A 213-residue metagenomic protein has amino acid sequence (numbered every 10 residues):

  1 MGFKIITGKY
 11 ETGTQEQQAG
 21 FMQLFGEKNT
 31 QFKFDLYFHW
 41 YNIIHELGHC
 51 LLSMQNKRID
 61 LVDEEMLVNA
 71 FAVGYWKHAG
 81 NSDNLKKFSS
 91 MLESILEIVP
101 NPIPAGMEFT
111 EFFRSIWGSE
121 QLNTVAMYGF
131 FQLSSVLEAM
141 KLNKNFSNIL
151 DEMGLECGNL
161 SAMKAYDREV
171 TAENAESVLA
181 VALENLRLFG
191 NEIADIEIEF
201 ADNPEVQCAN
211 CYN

Functional and structural regions predicted by a protein language model:
M1-D35, C50: Active-site scaffold of zinc-dependent metalloenzymes
G13-L24, L92-N101, A105: Short, flexible helix-coil linker/hinge segments at the edges of structured domains or between repeats
T30-F38, N42, R58-V62, M66: Soluble non-cytosolic domains of exported or imported proteins
Y41-M54, E65, N69, V73: Active-site recognition of the HExxH zinc-binding catalytic motif
L47, L51, Y75-W76, I116 (+1 more regions): Generic structural signal for hydrophobic core residues of well-folded globular domains
L51-M54, A79, E197: Structural signature of transmembrane alpha-helix termini at the membrane-water interface
V62-L96: Post-HExxH zinc-binding segment in Zn-dependent metallohydrolases
I103-N213: Pan-zinc metallopeptidase signature
